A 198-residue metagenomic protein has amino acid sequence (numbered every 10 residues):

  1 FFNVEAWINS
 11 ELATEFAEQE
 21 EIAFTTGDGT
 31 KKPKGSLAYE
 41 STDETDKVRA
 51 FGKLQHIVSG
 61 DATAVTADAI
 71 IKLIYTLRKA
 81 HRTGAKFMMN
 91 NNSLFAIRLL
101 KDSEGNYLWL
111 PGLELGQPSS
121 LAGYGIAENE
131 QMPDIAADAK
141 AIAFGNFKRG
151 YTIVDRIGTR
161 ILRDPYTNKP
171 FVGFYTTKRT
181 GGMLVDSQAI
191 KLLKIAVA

Functional and structural regions predicted by a protein language model:
F1-A198: Structured, hydrophobic secondary-structure cores that serve as assembly/anchoring elements
